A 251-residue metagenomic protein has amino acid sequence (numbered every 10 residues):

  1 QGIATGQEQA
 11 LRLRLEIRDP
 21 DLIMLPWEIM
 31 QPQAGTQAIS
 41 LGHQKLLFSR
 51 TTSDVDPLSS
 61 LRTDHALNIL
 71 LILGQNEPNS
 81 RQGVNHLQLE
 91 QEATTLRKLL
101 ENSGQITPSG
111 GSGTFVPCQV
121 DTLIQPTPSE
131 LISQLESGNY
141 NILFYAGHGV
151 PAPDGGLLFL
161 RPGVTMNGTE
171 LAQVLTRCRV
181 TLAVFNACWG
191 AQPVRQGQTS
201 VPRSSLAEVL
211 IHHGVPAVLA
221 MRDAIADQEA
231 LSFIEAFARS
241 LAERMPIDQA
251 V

Functional and structural regions predicted by a protein language model:
Q1-Q37, Q44, L58-T63: Non-catalytic, solvent-exposed interaction/assembly segments
G2-I3, S53-S60, L131, M166-T176 (+1 more regions): Short, charged beta->alpha transition segments
R18-P20, G147-P151, C188-G190: Short glycine-rich anion-binding loops that position phosphate/pyrophosphate groups of nucleotides and phosphorylated
P32-Q33, H148-C178, V194-T199: A short, glycine/acidic-enriched catalytic loop
A38-D54, S133, S137, V164-C178 (+1 more regions): Caspase-like cysteine protease fold
P57-T165, F185: A domain-level signal for caspase-like cysteine endopeptidase catalytic cores and their zymogen-processing architecture
C178-V251: Active-site-proximal C-terminal subdomain of hydrolase catalytic domains
